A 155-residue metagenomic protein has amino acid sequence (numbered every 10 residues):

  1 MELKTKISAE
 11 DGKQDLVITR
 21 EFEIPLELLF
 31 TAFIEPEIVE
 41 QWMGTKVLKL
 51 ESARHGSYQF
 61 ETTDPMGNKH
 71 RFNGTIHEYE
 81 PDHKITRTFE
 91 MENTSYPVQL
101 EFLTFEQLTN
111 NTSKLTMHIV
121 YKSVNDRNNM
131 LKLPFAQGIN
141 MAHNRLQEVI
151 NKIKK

Functional and structural regions predicted by a protein language model:
M1-K46: Hydrophobic ligand-binding cavity/cleft-lining segments
K13-T19, S57, R71, K84 (+2 more regions): Intrinsic-disorder/low-complexity, polar/charged segments enriched in Ser/Thr/Lys/Arg/Asp/Glu/Gln
V17-I18, P36-R71, D82: Short beta-edge strand/loop motif at the mouth of beta-sheet-based domains
R20, L48, F72-E78, F89 (+1 more regions): Hydrophobic/aromatic beta-strand elements that line small-molecule binding cavities or substrate pockets in beta-rich
L26, H77-H83, T104-K114: A short, structured loop/turn motif at beta-sheet edges
L29-F30, V39, Y58-F60, I76 (+4 more regions): Hydrophobic pocket/interface hotspot
N93-Q137: Beta-strand/loop substructures that line and gate deep hydrophobic ligand-binding cavities in soluble
N151-K155: Short, highly charged C-terminal tails/helix-capping segments
